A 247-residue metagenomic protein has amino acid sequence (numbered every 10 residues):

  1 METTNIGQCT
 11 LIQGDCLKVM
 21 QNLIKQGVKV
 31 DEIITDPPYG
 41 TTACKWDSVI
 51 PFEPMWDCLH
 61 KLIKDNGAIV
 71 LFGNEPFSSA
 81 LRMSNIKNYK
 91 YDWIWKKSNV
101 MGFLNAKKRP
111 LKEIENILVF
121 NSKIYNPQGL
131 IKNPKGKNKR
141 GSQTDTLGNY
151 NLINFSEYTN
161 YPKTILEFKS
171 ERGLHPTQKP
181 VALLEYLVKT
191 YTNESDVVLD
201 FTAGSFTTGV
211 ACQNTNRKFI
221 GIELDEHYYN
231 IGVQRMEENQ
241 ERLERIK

Functional and structural regions predicted by a protein language model:
M1-G221, H227-N230: Core catalytic lobe of class I
E2-I6, V233-K247: Short, conserved SAM-binding/catalytic segment of Class I S-adenosyl-L-methionine-dependent methyltransferases
